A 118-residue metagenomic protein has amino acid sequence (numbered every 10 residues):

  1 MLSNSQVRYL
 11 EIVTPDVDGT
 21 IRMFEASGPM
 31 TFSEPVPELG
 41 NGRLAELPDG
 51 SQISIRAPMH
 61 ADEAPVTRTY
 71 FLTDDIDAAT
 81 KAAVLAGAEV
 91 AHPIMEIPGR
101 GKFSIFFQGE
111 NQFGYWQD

Functional and structural regions predicted by a protein language model:
M1-S5, I12, S33-E34, V84-D118: Vicinal oxygen chelate
L2-S5, E11-S51: Core segments of cupin and vicinal oxygen chelate
Q6-P15, L44-E46, P58-V84, K102-F107: Vicinal oxygen chelate
R22-E25, T80-A86: Short, positively charged
E25, Q52, Y70, G101-F103 (+1 more regions): A generic structural signal for ordered secondary structure
M30-A64, F107, Q112-D118: Conserved short beta-strand elements that form part of the metal-binding/catalytic scaffold of enzyme active sites
P37-E38, D75, E96-I97: Short beta->alpha connector loops
